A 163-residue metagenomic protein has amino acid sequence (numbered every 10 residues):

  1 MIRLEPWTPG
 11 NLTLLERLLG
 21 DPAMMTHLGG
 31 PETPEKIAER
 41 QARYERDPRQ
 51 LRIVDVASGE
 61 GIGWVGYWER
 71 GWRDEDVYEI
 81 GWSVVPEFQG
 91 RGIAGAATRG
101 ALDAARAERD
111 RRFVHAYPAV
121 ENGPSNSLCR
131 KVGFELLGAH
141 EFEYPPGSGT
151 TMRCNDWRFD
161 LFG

Functional and structural regions predicted by a protein language model:
M1-T13, R17-G20, H27, Q50 (+1 more regions): Acyl-donor (CoA/ACP) binding surface of acyl/acetyltransferases
A23, E32-T33, Y44-E45, G133 (+1 more regions): Residue-level detector of secondary-structure transition/capping positions
P31-R52: Active-site rim helix/loop that mediates acceptor-substrate recognition in acyltransferases
